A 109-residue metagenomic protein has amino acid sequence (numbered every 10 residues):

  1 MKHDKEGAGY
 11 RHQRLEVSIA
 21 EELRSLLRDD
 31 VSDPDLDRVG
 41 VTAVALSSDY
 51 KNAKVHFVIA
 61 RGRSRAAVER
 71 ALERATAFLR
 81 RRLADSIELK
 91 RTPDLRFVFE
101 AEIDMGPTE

Functional and structural regions predicted by a protein language model:
M1-N52, V58-E109: Charge-rich, low-complexity N-terminal segments
